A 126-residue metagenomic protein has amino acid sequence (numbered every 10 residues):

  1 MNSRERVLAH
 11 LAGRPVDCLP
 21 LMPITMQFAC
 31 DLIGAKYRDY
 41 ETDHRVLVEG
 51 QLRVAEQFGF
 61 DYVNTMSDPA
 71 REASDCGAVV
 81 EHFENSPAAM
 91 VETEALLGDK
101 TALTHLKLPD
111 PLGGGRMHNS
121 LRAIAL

Functional and structural regions predicted by a protein language model:
M1-L126: Catalytic cores of TIM-barrel enzymes
